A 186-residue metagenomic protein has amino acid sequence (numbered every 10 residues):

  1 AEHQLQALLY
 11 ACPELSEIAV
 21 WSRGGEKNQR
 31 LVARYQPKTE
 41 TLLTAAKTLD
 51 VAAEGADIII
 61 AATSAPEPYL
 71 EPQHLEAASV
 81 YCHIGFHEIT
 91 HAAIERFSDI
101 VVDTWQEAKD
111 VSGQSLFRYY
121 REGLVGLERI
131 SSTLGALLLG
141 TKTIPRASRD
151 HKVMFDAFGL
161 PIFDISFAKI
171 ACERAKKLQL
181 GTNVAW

Functional and structural regions predicted by a protein language model:
A1, G25, F158-I162: Gly/Ser/Thr-rich loops at beta-strand to alpha-helix junctions that form or flank small-molecule/cofactor-binding
E2-A11: Conserved SAM-binding loop of SAM-dependent methyltransferases across substrates and taxa, primarily the Class I
Y10-P37: NAD(P)-binding Rossmann-fold cofactor-contacting core
L15-E17, A78, F97, H151: A general structural motif
V20-W21, C82, A157-L160: Glycine- and other small-residue-rich loops at beta-strand/loop junctions that grip anionic moieties
K38-T44, R149-D150: A short helix-to-beta-strand connector/capping loop
T41-R121: Rossmann-like adenosine-cofactor binding region
I94-W186: Adenosine-phosphate binding glycine-rich loop
